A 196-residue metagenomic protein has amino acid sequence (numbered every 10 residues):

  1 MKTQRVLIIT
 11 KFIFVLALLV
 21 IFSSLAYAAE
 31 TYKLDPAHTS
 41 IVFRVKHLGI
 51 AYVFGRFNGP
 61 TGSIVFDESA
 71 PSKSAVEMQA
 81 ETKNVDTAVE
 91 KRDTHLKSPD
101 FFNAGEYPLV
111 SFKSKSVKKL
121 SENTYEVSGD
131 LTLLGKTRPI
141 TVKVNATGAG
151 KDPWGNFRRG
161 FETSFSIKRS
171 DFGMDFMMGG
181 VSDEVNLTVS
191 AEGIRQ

Functional and structural regions predicted by a protein language model:
K2-F14: Bacterial N-terminal signal peptides that target proteins for export
K11-S23: Bacterial N-terminal signal peptides
Y27-Q196: Low-complexity, acidic/polar, glycine-enriched regions of mature
